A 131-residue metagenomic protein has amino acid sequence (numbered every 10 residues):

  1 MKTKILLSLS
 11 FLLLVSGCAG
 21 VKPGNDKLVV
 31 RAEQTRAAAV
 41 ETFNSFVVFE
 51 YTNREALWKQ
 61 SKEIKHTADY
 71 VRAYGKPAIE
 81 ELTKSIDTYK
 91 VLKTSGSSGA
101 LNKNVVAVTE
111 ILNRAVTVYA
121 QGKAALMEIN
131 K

Functional and structural regions predicted by a protein language model:
I5-L14: Sec-dependent N-terminal signal peptides
L13, G17-K131: Cationic, hydrophobic amphipathic alpha-helical membrane-interacting segments
